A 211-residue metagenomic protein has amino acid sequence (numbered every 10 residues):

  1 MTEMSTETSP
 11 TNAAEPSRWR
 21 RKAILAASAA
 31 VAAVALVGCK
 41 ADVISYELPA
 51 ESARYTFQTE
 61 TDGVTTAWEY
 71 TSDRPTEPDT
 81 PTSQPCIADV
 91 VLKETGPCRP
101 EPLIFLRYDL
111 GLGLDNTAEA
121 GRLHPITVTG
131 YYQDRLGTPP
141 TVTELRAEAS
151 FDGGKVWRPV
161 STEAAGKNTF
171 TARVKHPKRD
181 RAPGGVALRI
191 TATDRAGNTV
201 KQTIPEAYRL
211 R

Functional and structural regions predicted by a protein language model:
M1-S28, A32-R211: Low-complexity, acidic Ser/Thr/Pro-rich "mucin-like" tracts of secreted and single-pass surface proteins
